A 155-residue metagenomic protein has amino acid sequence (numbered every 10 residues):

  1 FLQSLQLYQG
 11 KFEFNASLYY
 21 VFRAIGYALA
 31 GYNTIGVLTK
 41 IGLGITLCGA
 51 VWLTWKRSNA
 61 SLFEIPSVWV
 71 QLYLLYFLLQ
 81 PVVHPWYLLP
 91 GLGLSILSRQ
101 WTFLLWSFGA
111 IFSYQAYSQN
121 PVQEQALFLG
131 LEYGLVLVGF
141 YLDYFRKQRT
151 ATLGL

Functional and structural regions predicted by a protein language model:
F1-Q9: Aromatic-rich transmembrane-lumenal/periplasmic boundary elements in polytopic membrane proteins
K11-V82, G139: Aromatic/glycine/proline-enriched transmembrane-helix motif characteristic of membrane-embedded glycan-assembly enzymes
G42-I45, G91, F128-L135: Membrane-embedded alpha-helical segments of multi-pass membrane proteins, especially the transmembrane helices
L47-C48, W69-Y76, L88-L92, G109-A116: Hydrophobic, membrane-inserted alpha-helices
N59-S61, S95-W106: Membrane-helix interface "capping/anchor" motifs
W69, G93-L97, G134: Alpha-helical transmembrane segments of multi-pass membrane proteins
Q80-G91, N120-A126: Membrane-interface catalytic loops of GT-C/OST-like multi-pass glycosylation enzymes that act
Q100-L155: Aromatic-enriched
